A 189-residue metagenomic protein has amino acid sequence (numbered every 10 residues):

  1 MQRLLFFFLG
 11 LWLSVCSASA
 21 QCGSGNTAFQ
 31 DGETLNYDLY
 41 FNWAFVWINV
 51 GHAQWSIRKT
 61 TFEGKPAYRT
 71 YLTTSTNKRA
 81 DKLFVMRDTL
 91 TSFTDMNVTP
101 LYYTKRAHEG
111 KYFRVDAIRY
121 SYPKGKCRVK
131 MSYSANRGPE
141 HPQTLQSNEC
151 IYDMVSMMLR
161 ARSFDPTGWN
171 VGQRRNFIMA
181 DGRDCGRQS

Functional and structural regions predicted by a protein language model:
L5-V15: Bacterial N-terminal signal peptides
A20-T89, R106-V115: N-terminal cleavable signal peptides for secretion/export
Q30-G32, F113-S189: Solvent-exposed helix/loop surface patches that form functional interfaces
D38-Y40, R58, T73, D95 (+3 more regions): A structural detector for beta-sheet-dominated domains
F84-N136: Hydrophobic alpha-helical segments and helix pairs
